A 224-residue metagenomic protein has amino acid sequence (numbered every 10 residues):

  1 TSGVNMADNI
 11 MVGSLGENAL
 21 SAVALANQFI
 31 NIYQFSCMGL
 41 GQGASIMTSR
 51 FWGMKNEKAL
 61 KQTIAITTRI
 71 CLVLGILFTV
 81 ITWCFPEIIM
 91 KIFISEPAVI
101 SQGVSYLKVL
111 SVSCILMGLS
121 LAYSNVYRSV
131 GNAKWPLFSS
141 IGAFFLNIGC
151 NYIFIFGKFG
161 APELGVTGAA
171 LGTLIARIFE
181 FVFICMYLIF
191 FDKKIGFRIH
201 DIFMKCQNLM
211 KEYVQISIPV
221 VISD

Functional and structural regions predicted by a protein language model:
S2, F35, G75, T79 (+5 more regions): Residue-level hotspots within the lipid-embedded alpha helices of multi-pass solute transporters
G3-S21, M90-P97, I153-L164, V221: Helix-terminus/linker motif at the lipid-water interface of multi-pass membrane proteins
M6, L20-W83, M117-G131, W135-P136: Small-residue-rich hydrophobic transmembrane alpha-helices
E17-Q28, G103-L107, A170: Small-residue hotspots at the loop-to-helix junctions and early N-terminal turns of transmembrane alpha-helices
I32-F35, N147-N151, F181-C185: Hydrophobic transmembrane alpha-helices of multi-pass small-molecule transporters
T48-I115, A161-I218: Short alpha-helical transmembrane segments in multi-pass integral membrane proteins
C71, V126-I153, T167-L174: Alpha-helical transmembrane segments of multi-pass membrane transporters/permeases
T82, N125, N151, I155 (+2 more regions): Structural signal for membrane-spanning alpha-helices in multi-pass inner-membrane proteins, emphasizing helix cores
